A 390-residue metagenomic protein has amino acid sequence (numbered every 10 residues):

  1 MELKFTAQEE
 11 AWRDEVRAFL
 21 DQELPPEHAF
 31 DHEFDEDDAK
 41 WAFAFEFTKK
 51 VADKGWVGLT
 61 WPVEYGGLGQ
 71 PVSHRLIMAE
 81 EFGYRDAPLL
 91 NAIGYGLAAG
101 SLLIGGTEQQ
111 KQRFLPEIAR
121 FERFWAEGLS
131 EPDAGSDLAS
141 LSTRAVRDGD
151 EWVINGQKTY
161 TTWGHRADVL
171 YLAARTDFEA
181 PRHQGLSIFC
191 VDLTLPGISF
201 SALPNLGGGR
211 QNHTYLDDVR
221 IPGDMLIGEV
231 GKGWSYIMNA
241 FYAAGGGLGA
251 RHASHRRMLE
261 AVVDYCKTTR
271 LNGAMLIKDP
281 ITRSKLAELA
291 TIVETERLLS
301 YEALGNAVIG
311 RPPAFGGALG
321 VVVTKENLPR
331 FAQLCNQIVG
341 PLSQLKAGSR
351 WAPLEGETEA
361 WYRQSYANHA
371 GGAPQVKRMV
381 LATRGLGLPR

Functional and structural regions predicted by a protein language model:
L3-F5, A11, I198-E296, A367 (+1 more regions): Glycine-rich beta->alpha junctions and the first turn(s) of the following alpha-helix
H28-D38, L271-A274, P280, E294-A352: C-terminal helix-coil-helix/basic helical segment that borders enzyme active sites and/or dimer interfaces and provides
F45-E122, W163-V169, V293, A307-G317 (+2 more regions): Internal helix-loop-helix
S73, I77-M78, L97, W234-A240 (+2 more regions): Glycine-rich phosphate/cofactor-binding loops in nucleotide/flavin-utilizing enzymes
F121-L129: A short, Trp-centered hydrophobic/proline-enriched beta-strand micro-motif
A134, T159-G164, L206, G247 (+1 more regions): Glycine-rich phosphate/pyrophosphate-binding beta-alpha loops
T143-V146: A structural signal for short hydrophobic beta-strand segments in well-ordered beta-sheet cores
D150-E151, N155-S201: A short core secondary-structure module
